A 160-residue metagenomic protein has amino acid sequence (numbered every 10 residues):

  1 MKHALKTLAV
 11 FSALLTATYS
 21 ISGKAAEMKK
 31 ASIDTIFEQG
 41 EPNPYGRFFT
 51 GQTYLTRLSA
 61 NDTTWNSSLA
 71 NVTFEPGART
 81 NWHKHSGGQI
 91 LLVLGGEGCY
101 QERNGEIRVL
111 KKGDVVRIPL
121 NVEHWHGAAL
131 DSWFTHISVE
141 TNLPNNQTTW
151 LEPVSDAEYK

Functional and structural regions predicted by a protein language model:
M1-A9: Bacterial N-terminal signal peptides that target proteins for export
A17-S22: N-terminal signal peptide c-region/cleavage motif recognized by signal peptidases
G23-N66, Q147-K160: A short, N-terminal "cap"/entry segment at the start of jelly-roll beta-barrel domains of the cupin/DSBH fold
N71-E75, K84-Y100, V139-T141: Short, conserved beta-strand element in jelly-roll/cupin
W82, Y100-Q101, E123-A129: Short beta-strand His + acidic residue motifs that chelate non-heme Fe in jelly-roll/DSBH and cupin folds
N104-N121: Short acidic-glycine-tyrosine-enriched beta hairpin
D131-W150: A short hydrophobic beta-strand segment most commonly corresponding to one strand of the jelly-roll/cupin
